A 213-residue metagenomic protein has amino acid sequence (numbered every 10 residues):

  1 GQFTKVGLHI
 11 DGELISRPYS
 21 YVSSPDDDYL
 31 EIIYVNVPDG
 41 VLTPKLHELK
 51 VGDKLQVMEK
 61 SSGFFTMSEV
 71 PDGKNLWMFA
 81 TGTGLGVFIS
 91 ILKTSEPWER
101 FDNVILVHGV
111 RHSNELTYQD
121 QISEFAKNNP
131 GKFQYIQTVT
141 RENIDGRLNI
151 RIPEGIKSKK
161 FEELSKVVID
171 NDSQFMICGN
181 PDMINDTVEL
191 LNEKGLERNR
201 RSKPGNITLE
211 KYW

Functional and structural regions predicted by a protein language model:
G1, G84, N180: Short, conserved phosphate/pyrophosphate- and ester-handling motifs at nucleotide-, phospho-/glycolipid
G1-D53: Ferredoxin-reductase
G12-Y19, S62-V70: Short, Lys/Arg- and Gly-enriched loop/turn segments at beta-strand edges
G73, E96-V104: Conserved S-adenosyl-L-methionine
L76-F79: Conserved beta-strand elements of the Class I
T81-V87: Ser/Thr-glycine-rich phosphate-binding loops at phosphate-binding pockets of nucleotides, nucleotide cofactors
V87-P97: Histidine-anchored nucleotide/phosphate-binding helix
V107, H112-W213: Reductase modules of NAD(P)H-dependent flavoproteins
